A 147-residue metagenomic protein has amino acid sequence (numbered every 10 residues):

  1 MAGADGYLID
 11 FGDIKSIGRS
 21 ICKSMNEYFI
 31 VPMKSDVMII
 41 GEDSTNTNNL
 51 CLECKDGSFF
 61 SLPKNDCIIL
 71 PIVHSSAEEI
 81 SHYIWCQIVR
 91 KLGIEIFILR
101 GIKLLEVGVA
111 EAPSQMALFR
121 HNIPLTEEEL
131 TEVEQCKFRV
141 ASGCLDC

Functional and structural regions predicted by a protein language model:
M1-C147: Charge-rich, low-complexity N-terminal segments
